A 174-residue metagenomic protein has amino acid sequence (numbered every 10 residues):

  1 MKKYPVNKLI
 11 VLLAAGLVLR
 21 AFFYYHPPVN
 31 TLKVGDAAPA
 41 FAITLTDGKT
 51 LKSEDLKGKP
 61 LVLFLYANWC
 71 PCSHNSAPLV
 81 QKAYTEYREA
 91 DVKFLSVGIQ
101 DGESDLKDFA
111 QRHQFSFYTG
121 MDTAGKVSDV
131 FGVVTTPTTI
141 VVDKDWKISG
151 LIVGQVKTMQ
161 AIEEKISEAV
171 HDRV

Functional and structural regions predicted by a protein language model:
M1-A40, A161, V174: N-terminal targeting signals for export/organelle localization
A42-L61: A short beta-strand-turn-helix
K59-L61, Y66-W69, T135: Short pre-active-site segment immediately N-terminal to redox-active cysteine/selenocysteine motifs in thiol-based
V62-L63, F94, T139: Hydrophobic beta-strand anchors of alpha/beta hydrolase catalytic cores
L65-K82: Conserved redox-active cysteine motifs that mediate thiol-disulfide chemistry, especially di-cysteine Cys-X(1-2)-Cys
T85-T123, T136: Conserved segment of the thioredoxin-like fold in thiol-based oxidoreductases
D108-F115, T123-V170: Thiol/disulfide oxidoreductase modules built on the thioredoxin-like
